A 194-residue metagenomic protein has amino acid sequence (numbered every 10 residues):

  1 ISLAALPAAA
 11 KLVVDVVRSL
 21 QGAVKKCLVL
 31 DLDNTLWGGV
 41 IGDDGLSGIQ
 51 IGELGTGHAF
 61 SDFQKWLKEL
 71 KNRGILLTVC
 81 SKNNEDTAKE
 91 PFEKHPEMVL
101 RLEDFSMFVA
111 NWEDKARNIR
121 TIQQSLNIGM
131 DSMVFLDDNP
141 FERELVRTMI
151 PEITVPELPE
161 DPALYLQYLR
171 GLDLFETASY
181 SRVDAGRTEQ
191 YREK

Functional and structural regions predicted by a protein language model:
I1-L32: Non-catalytic pre-domain segments flanking phosphatase-related domains
L3-A4, I49-T56, G129, M133: The substrate-binding groove and active-site-proximal loops of carbohydrate-active enzymes, especially glycoside
L12, D62-W66, N118-T121: Well-ordered alpha-helical segments embedded in enzymatic catalytic cores
R18-S19, N84, K89, E93-K194: C-terminal cap/substrate-recognition subdomain and adjoining C-terminal extension of metal-dependent phosphatase-like
K25-I41, L76: Asp-based phosphoryl-transfer active-site loop
L36-D62: Active-site neighborhood of HAD-like aspartate-dependent phosphohydrolases
H58, D62-P96, V109: Substrate-recognition element of Asp-dependent hydrolases with the DxDx(T/V) motif
